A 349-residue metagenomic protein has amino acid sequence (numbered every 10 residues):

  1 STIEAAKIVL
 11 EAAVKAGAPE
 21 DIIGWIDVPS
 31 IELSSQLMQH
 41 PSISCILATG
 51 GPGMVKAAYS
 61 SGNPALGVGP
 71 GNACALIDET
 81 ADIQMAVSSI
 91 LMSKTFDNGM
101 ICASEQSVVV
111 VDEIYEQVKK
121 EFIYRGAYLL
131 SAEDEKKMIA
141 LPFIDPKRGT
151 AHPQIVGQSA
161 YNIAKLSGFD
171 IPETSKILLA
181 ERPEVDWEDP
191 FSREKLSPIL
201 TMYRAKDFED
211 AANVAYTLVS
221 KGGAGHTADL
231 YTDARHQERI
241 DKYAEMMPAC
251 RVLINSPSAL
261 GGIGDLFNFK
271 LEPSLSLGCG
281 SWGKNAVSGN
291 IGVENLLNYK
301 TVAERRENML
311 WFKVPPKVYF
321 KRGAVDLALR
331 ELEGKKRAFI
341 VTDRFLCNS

Functional and structural regions predicted by a protein language model:
S1-M85: Rossmann-like NAD(P) dinucleotide-binding subdomain of oxidoreductase/dehydrogenase enzymes
A12, V55-D186: ALDH superfamily catalytic-core signature
I23, I46-L47, G71, V111 (+6 more regions): Buried hydrophobic positions in well-ordered alpha/beta secondary-structure cores of metabolic enzymes
W25-P29, A180-E181, M202-K206, V318-V325: Short acidic-hydrophobic, aromatic-tinged amphipathic segments that line or gate anion-handling sites
V28, D233, T342-D343: Cofactor-binding loop segments of dinucleotide-utilizing enzymes, especially the Rossmann-like FAD- and NAD(P)+-binding
E116-Q117, H236-I240, R344-S349: Short, charged/polar "capping" segments at the starts of alpha-helices and the immediately preceding loops
F169-N308: Conserved C-terminal structural/oligomerization subdomain of aldehyde/semialdehyde dehydrogenase
M309-S349: ATP/NTP phosphate-donor binding region
